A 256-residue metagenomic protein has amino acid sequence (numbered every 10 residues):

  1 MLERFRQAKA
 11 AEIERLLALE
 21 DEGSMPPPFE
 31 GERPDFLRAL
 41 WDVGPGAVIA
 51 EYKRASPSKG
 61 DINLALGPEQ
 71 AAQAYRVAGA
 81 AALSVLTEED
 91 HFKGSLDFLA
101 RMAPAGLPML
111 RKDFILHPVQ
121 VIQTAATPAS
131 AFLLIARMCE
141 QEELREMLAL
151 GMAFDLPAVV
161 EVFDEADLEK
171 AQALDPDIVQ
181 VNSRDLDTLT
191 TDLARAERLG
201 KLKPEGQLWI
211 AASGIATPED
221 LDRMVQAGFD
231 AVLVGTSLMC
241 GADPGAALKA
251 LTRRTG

Functional and structural regions predicted by a protein language model:
M1-N63: An N-cap/entry alpha-helix motif that binds or orients negatively charged groups
A47, S58-V159, E165-K170, I178 (+1 more regions): N-terminal active-site wall of soluble small-molecule enzyme domains
K53-A55, E88, F114-I115, R137 (+4 more regions): Active-site beta-loop-alpha junctions enriched in small/polar residues
G106-L107, F154-L156, Q207, T252-G256: Short acidic, glycine/proline-enriched helix-loop-strand junctions
L116-P128, F163-L174, A211, I215-V234: Catalytic cores of alpha/beta
A126-E143, V181-L189, F229-L248: Glycine-rich phosphate-binding active-site loops on the catalytic face of alpha/beta enzymes
I178-V234: Catalytic-face loop-and-helix region of soluble metabolic enzyme cores
R198-L202, V225, C240-G256: C-terminal helical cap(s) of enzyme catalytic domains, especially alpha/beta-barrels
